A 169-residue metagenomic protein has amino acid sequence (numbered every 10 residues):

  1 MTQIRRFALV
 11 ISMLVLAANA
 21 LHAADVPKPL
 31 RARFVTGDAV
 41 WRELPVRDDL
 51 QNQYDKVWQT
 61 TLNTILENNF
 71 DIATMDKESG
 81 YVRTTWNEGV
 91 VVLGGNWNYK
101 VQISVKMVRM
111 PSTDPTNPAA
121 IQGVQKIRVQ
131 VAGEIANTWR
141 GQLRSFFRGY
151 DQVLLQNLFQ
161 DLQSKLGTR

Functional and structural regions predicted by a protein language model:
M1, A17-A20, G123: Intrinsically disordered, low-complexity regions enriched for glutamine and histidine
M1-L9: Bacterial N-terminal signal peptides that target proteins for export
A8-N19: Bacterial N-terminal signal peptides
A23-R169: Ser/Thr-rich, low-complexity intrinsically disordered terminal regions
